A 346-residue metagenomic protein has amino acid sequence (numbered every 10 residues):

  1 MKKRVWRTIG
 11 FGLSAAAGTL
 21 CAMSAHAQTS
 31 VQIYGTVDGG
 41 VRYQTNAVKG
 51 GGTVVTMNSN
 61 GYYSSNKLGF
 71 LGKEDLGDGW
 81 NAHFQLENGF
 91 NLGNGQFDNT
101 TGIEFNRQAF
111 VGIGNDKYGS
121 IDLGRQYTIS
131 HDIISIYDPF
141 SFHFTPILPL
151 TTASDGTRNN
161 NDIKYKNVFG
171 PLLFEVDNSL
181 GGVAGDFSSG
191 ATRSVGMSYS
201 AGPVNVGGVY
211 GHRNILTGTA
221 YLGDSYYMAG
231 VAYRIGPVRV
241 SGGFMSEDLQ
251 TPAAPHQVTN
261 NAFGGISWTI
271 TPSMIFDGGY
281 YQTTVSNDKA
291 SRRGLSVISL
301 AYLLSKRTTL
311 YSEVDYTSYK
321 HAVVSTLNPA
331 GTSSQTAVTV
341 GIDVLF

Functional and structural regions predicted by a protein language model:
C21-A27: Sec/Tat signal peptide C-region and signal peptidase I cleavage site
Q28-Y43, V55-G181, S189, S198-G202: Outer membrane beta-barrel
V31-G39, A82-L86, I121, F174-V176 (+9 more regions): Transmembrane beta-strands of outer-membrane beta-barrel proteins
G39-T45, N88-L92, Y127-I129, P171 (+8 more regions): Transmembrane beta-strands of outer-membrane beta-barrel pores
G52-T56, Q96, P149-L150, G181-G182 (+4 more regions): Extracellular loop and loop/strand-boundary signature of outer-membrane beta-barrel proteins
T53-N66, E104-R107, T157-N161, S189-R193 (+4 more regions): Residues that define the transmembrane beta-barrel architecture of outer-membrane proteins
T192-I298, Y302-L303, Y316: Detector for outer-membrane/organellar transmembrane beta-barrel domains, recognizing the amphipathic beta-strand
Y302-L304, Y316, S333-F346: Outer-membrane beta-barrel "beta-signal"
